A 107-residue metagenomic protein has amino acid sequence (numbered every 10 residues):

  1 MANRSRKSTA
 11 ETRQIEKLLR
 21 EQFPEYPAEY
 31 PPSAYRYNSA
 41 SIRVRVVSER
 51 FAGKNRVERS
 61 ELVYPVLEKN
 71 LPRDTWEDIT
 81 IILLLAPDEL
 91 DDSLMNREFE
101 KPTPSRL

Functional and structural regions predicted by a protein language model:
M1-T12: N-terminal presequence-like segments and adjacent domain-start helices
N3, L18-E21: Histidine- and aromatic-rich ligand-binding microenvironments
A10, Y37, K54-E58: Residues at secondary-structure transition points
I15-L19, R56-T75: Short, non-transmembrane amphipathic alpha-helical segments
E25-R45: Short edge beta-strands and adjacent turn/loop segments
S33-Y35, V47, I82-P87: Short loop/turn motifs enriched for small/polar and acidic residues
R43-S60: A short interface-forming secondary-structure element
N70-R106: C-terminal structural segments of small proteins and small subunits
